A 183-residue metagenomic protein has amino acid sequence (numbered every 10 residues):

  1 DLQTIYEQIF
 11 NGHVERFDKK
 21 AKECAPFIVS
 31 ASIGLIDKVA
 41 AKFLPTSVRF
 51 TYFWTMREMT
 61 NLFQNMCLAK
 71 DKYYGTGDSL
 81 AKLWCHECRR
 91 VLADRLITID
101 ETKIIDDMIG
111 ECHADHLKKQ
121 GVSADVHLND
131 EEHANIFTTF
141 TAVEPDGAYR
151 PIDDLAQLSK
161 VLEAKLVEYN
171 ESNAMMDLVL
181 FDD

Functional and structural regions predicted by a protein language model:
D1-D183: Alpha-helical lid/collar subdomain of P-loop NTPases
